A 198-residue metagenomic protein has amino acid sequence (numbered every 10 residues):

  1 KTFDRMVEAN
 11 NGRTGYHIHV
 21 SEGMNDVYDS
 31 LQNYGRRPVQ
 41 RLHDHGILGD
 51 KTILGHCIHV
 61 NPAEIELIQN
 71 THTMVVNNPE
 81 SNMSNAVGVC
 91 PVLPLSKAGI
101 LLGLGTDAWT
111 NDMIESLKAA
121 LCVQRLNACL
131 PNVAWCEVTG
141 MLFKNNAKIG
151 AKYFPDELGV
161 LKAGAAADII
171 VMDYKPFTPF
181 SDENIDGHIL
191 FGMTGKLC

Functional and structural regions predicted by a protein language model:
K1-M74, N85-L102: Histidine/acidic residue-rich metal-binding segments in metalloenzymes
H19, L54, I68, V75 (+5 more regions): Divalent metal-coordination and catalytic microenvironments
E22, P79-S84, D107-W109: Short, acidic/turn-prone active-site loops that include or flank metal/cofactor- and phosphate-binding residues
S30-D44, V89-K97, L104-M141: Active-site loop ensemble at the mouth of alpha/beta enzyme cores that anchors a bound cofactor
H45-L48, N132, A163, F191-T194: Solvent-exposed alpha-helices and their adjacent loops that cap or buttress functional pockets in soluble metabolic
T52-L54, P79-M83, I149: Short, flexible loop segments at the rims of nucleotide/cofactor-binding pockets, characterized by
L126-P176: C-terminal structural cap/anchor segments
A166-C198: C-terminal cap of metal-dependent C-N hydrolases
